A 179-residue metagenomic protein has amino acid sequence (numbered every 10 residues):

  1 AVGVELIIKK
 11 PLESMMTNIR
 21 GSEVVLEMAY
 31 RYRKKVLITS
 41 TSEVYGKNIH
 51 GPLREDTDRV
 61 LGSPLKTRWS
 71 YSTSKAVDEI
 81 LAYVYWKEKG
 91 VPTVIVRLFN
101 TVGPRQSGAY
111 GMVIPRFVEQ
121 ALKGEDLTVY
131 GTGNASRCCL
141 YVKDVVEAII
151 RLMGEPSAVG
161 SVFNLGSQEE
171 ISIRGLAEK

Functional and structural regions predicted by a protein language model:
A1-T101, K143: N-terminal Rossmann-like NAD(P)+-binding domain of SDR-like oxidoreductases, especially those catalyzing
L26, Y83, P115-E119, I150 (+1 more regions): Solvent-exposed, non-membrane alpha-helical residues enriched in polar/charged side chains
A29, W86, A121, V129 (+1 more regions): Hydrophobic pocket-lining residues that define ligand/cofactor binding sites across diverse proteins
I49, A76, V91-P92, T101-P115 (+5 more regions): Glycine/proline-rich active-site loop of Rossmann-fold NAD(P)-dependent oxidoreductases
S63, N134-R137: Catalytic Tyr-x(3-8)-Lys segment
S172-K179: PAPS/PAP-binding and catalytic site of the sulfotransferase fold
